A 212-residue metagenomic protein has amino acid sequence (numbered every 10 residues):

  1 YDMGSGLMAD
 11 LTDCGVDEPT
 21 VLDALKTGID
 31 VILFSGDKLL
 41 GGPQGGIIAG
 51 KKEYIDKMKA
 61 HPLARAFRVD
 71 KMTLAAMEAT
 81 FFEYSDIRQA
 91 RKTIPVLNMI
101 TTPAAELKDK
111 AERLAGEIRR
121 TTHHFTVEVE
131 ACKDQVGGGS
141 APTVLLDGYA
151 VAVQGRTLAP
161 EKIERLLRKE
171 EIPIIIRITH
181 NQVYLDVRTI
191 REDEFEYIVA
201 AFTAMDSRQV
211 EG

Functional and structural regions predicted by a protein language model:
Y1-Y84, R119, A201: Conserved PLP-enzyme active-site core in the AAT-like
S5-G6, D37-L39, K52-I55, D134 (+3 more regions): Short, glycine-/Ser/Thr-/acidic-enriched flexible segments
A9, I94-K108, E130-T143, G148-Q154 (+1 more regions): A short beta-alpha structural unit
C14-E18, L40, I48, K52 (+7 more regions): Electropositive phosphate-/nucleotide-binding environments in soluble metabolic enzymes
K52-K59, D86-V96, P142-D147, N181: Short acidic (Asp/Glu) and glycine-rich catalytic loops that position anionic groups and cofactors
T73-L74, E78-G137: Conserved PLP-dependent catalytic core of the aminotransferase class-I/II
A115-H180: Catalytic-core signal marking the mid-to-C-terminal active-site face
G155-G212: PLP-dependent enzyme catalytic core of the Aspartate aminotransferase-like
